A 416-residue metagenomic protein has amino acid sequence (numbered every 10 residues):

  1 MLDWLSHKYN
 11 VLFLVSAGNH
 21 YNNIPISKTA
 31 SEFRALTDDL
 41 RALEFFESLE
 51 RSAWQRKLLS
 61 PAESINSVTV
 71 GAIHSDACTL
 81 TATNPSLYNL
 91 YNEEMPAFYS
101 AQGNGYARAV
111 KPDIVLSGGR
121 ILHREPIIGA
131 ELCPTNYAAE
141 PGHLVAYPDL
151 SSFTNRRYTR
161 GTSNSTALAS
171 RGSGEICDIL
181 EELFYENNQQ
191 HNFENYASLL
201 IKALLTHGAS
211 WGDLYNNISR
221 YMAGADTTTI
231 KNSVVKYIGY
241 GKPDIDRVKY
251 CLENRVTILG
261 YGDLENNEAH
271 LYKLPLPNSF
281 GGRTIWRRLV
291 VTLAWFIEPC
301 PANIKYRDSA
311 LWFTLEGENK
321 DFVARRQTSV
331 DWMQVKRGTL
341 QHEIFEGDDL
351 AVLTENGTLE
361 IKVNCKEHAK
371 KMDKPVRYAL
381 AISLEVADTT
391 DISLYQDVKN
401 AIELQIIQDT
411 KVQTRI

Functional and structural regions predicted by a protein language model:
M1, H20-A42, A77, T81-N92 (+3 more regions): Short secondary-structure boundary/capping segments
M1-S64, T154-T166, A197: Substrate-binding/access-modulating region of protease and related hydrolase catalytic domains
L58, Y306-D321, D349-I416: C-terminal edge strands of extracellular/lumenal beta-sandwich accessory domains
I73-N89, M95-P96, S100-T166, L183: Catalytic-core environment of secreted peptidases
I114, L168-I179: Alpha-helical metal-binding/catalytic segments enriched in His/Glu/Asp
I179-N217: An often Trp-containing, charged/polar helix-loop segment at the C-terminal end of enzyme catalytic cores
Y221-L315: Secreted peptidase-domain scaffold signal
C300-E343: Surface-exposed beta-strand/loop patches in noncatalytic accessory domains and peripheral targeting/linker segments
